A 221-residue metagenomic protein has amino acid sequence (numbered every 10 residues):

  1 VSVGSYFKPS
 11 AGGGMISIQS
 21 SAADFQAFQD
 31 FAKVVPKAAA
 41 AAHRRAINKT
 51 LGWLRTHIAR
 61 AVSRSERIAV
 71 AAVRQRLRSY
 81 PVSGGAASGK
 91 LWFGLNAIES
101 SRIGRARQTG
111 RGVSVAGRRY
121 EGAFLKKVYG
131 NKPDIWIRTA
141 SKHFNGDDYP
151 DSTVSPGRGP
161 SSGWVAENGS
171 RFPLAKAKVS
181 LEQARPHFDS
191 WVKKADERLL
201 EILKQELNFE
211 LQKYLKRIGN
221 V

Functional and structural regions predicted by a protein language model:
S2-V221: Short, Lys/Arg-rich flexible segments
